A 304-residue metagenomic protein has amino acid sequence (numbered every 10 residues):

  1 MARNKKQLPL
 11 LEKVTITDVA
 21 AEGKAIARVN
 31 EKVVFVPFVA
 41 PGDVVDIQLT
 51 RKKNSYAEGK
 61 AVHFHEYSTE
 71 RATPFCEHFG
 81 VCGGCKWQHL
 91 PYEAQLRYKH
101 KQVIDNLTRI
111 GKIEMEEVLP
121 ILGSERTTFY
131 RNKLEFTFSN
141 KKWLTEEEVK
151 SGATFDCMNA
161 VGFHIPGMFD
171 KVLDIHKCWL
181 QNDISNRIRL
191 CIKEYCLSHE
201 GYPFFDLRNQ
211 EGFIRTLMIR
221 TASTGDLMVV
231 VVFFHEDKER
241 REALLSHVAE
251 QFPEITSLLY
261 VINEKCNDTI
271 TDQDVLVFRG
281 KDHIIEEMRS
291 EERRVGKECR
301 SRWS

Functional and structural regions predicted by a protein language model:
A2-R300: Accessory RNA-recognition modules of RNA-modification enzymes
